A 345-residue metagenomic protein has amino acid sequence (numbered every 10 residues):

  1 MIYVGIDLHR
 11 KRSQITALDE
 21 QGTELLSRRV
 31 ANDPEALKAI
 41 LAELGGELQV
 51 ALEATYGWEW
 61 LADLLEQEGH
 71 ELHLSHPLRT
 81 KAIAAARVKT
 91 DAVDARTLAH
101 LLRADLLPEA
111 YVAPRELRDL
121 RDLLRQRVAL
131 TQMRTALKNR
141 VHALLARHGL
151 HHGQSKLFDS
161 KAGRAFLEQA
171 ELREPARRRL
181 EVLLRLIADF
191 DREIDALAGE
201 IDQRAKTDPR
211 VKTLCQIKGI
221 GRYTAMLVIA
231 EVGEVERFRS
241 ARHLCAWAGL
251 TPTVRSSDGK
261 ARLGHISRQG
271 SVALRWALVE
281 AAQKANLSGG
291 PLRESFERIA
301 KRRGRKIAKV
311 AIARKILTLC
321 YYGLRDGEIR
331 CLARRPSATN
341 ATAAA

Functional and structural regions predicted by a protein language model:
M1-A345: A detector of single, family-specific signature residues that are central to catalytic or substrate-handling motifs
